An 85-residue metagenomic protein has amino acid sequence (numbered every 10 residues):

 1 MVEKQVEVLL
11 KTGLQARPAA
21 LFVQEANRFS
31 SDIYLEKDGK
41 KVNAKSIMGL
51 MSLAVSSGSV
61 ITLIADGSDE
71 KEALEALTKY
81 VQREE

Functional and structural regions predicted by a protein language model:
M1-Q5, V60-T62: Intrinsic-disorder/low-complexity, polar/charged segments enriched in Ser/Thr/Lys/Arg/Asp/Glu/Gln
E7-M48, S52-S57: Compact, glycine-rich, soluble single-domain proteins
S52-E85: C-terminal structural segments of small proteins and small subunits
